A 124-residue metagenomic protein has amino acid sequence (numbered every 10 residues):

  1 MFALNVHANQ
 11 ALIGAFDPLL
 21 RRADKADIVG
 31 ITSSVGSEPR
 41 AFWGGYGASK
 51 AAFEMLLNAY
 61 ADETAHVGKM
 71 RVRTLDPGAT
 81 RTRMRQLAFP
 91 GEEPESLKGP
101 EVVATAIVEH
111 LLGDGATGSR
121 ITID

Functional and structural regions predicted by a protein language model:
M1-A11, V29, F53: Catalytic Tyr-X3-Lys loop
L4-D24, A61-D62: Amphipathic alpha-helical dimer-interface segment in Rossmann-like NAD(P)H-dependent oxidoreductases
Q10, G14, K50-N58, D62 (+2 more regions): Conserved active-site helix of classical SDR/Rossmann-fold NAD(P)-dependent CH-OH oxidoreductases
Q10, T82-R83: Alpha-helical elements of the RecA-like P-loop NTPase motor core of helicases
R21, K25-H66, A79: Catalytic loop of short-chain dehydrogenase/reductase
F42-W43, M84-L87: Short aromatic-enriched loop/helix-cap "lid" or pocket-rim segments at secondary-structure transitions that line
M70, T74-L75, T82, P90-D124: C-terminal helical subdomain
